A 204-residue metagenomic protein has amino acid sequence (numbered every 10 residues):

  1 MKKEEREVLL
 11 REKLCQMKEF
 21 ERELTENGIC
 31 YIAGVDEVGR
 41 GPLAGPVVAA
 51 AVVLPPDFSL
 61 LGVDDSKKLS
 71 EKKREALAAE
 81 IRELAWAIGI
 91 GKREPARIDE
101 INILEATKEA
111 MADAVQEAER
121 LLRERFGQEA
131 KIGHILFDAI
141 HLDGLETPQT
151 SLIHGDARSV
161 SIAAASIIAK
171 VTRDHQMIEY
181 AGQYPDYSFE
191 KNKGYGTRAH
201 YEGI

Functional and structural regions predicted by a protein language model:
M1-I204: RNase H-like, Mg2+-dependent phosphodiesterase core, and more generally RNA phosphate-backbone-engaging helix-loop
